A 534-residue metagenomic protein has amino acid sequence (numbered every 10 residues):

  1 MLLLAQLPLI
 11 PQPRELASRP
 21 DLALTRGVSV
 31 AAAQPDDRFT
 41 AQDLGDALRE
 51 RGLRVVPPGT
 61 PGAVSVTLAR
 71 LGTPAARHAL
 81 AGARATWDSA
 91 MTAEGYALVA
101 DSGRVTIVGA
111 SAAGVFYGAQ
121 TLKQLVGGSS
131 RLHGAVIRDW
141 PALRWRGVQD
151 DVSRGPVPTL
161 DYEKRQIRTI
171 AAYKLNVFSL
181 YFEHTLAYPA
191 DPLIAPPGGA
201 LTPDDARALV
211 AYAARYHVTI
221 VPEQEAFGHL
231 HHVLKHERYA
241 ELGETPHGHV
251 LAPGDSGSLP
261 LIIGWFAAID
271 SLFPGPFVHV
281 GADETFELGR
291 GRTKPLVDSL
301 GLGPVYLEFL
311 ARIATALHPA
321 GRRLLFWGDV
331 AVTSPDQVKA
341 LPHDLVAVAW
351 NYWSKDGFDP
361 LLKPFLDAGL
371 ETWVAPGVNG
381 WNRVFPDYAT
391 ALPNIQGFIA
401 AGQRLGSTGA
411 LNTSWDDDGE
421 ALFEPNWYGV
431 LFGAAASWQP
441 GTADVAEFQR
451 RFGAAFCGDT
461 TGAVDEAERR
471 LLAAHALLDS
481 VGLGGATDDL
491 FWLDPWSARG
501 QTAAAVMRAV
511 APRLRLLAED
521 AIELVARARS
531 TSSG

Functional and structural regions predicted by a protein language model:
M1-A5: Sec-dependent N-terminal signal peptides
Q6-R146, G397, E420: Contiguous, structured surface segment used for ligand recognition
L9-Q12, L16-S18, A23-R26, M91 (+6 more regions): Substrate-binding groove of N-acetylhexosamine-processing glycoside hydrolases
G27, A33-P35, D151-S153, E183 (+2 more regions): Short strand-loop junctions, especially beta-strand C-caps/beta-turns that link beta-sheets to coils or alpha-helices
F39, D43, D161-Y162, D359-P360 (+1 more regions): Generic recognition of short, well-ordered alpha-helical segments
P61-G62, L186-P189, L193-A195, P335 (+1 more regions): Beta-rich nucleic-acid/ligand-interaction surfaces
W87-A316, L325, V374-P376, G380-N382 (+3 more regions): Feature activates predominantly on carbohydrate-active enzymes
